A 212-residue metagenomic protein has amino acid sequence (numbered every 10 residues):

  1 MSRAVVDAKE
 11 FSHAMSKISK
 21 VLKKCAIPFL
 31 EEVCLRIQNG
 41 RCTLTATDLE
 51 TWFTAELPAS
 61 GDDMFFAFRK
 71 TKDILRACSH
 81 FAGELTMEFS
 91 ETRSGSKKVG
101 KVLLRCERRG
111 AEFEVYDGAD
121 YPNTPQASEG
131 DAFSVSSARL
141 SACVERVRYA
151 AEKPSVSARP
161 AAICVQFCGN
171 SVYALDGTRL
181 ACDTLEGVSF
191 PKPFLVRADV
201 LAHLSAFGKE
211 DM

Functional and structural regions predicted by a protein language model:
M1-M212: Structural preference for solvent-exposed beta-strand-turn elements and adjacent flexible terminal/loop segments within
